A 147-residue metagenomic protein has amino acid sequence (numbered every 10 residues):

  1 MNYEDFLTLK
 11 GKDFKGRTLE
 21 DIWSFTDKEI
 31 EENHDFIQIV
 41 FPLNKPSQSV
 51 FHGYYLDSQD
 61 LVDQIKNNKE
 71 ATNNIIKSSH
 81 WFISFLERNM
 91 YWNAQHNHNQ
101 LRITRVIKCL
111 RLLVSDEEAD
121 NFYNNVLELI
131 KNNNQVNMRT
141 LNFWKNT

Functional and structural regions predicted by a protein language model:
M1-M90, N99, L110, E117 (+2 more regions): N-terminal leader regions that mediate targeting or early regulatory function
Q95: Ligand-binding pocket scaffold of soluble enzyme catalytic domains
R105-L112: Short basic/hydrophobic patches in alpha-helices and adjacent helix-turn junctions that form amphipathic surface motifs
E118-T147: Eukaryote-biased recognition of C-terminal alpha-helical segments
